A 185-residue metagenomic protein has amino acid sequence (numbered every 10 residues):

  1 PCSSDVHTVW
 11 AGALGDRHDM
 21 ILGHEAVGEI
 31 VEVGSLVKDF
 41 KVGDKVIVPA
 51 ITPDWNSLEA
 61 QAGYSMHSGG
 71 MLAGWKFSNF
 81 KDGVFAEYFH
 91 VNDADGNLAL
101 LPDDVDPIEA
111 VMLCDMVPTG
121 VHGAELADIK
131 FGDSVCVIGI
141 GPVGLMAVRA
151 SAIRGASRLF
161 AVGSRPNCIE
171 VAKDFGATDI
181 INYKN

Functional and structural regions predicted by a protein language model:
P1-A26, K41, A86-F89, D93 (+3 more regions): Short N-terminal strand-loop motif that marks the start of NAD(P)H/FAD-dependent oxidoreductase cofactor-binding domains
W10-Q61, P102-D104: Glycine-rich beta-strand-centered segment in the early N-terminal region that forms part of a ligand/cofactor-binding
G23, E32, V91, L113 (+3 more regions): Active-site-adjacent beta-strand anchor residues
D44, G132-D133, S157: Nucleotide donor/acceptor-binding cores
D54-I138: NAD(P)H dinucleotide-binding glycine-rich loop of Rossmann-like/cofactor-binding domains, especially the beta1-alpha1
V137-I140, A152-N185: Adenosine-nucleotide cofactor-binding segment
G144-L145: N-terminal Rossmann-fold NAD(P) dinucleotide-binding loop
